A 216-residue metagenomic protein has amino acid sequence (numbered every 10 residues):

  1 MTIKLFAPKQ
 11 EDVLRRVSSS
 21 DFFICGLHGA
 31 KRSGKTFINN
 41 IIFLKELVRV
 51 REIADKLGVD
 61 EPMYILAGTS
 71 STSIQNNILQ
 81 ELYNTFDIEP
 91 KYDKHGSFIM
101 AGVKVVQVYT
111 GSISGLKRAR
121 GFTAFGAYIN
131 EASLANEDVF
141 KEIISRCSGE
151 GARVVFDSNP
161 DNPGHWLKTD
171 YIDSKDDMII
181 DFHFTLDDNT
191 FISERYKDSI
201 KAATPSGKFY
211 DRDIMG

Functional and structural regions predicted by a protein language model:
M1-G216: Phosphate/NTP-binding elements of NTP-utilizing enzymes
